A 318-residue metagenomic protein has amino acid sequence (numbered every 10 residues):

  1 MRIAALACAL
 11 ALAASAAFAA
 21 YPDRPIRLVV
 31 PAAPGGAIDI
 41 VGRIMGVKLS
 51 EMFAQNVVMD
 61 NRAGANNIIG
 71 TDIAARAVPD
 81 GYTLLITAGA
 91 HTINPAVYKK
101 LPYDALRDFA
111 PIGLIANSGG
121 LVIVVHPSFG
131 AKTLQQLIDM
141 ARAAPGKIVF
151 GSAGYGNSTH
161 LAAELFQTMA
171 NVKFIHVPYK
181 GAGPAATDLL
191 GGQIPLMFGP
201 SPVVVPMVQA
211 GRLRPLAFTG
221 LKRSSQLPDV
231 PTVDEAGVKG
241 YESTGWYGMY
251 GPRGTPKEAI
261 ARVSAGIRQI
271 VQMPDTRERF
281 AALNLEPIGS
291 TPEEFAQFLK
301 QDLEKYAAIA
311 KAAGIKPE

Functional and structural regions predicted by a protein language model:
M1-A7: Bacterial N-terminal signal peptides that target proteins for export
A14-A17: N-terminal signal peptide c-region/cleavage motif recognized by signal peptidases
A19-D108, K147, Y155, N171-P200 (+3 more regions): N-terminal (or domain-start) structured segment
D23-P25, M169-V172, T232-E235, K257-E318: An extracytoplasmic/periplasmic, membrane-proximal ligand-sensing/linker region
A33-G35, G89-A90, H126-A131, S152-N157 (+4 more regions): Short coil/turn segments
R76-Y82, A96-P184, V233-E235, W246-R279: Hinge/capping helix and adjacent helix->loop/strand transition within the periplasmic-binding protein
H91-K100, H160, L165-M169, L196-V230: A ligand-binding cleft/hinge motif common to bilobed small-molecule-binding domains
